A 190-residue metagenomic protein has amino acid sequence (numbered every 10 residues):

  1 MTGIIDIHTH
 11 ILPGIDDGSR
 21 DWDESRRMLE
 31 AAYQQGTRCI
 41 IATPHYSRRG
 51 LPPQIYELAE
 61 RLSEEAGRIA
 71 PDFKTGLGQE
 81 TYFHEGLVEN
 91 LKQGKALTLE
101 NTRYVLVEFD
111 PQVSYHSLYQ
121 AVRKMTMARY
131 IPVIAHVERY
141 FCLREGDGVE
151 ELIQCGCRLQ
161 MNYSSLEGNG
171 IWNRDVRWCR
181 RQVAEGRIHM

Functional and structural regions predicted by a protein language model:
M1-D72: An N-terminally biased module of ancient metal coordination in phosphate/nucleic-acid-related enzymes
T9, H45-Y46, E80-T81, V137 (+1 more regions): Active-site metal-binding loops of divalent metal-dependent hydrolases
I11-W22, V105-V113, L166: Active-site mouth loops of central-metabolism enzymes
W22-L29, L87-K92, H116-L118, W178-C179: Short, acidic/polar
Y33, T126, V183-A184: Non-catalytic positions within long, well-ordered alpha-helices that form the structural scaffold/packing of enzyme
T43, G186-M190: Short acidic/histidine-rich active-site segments
L51-Q160: Extended substrate/RNA-proximal surfaces in nucleic-acid metabolism proteins
R144-E150, G170-R180: Histidine/acidic-residue-rich catalytic or RNA/ligand-binding cores of hydrolases and nuclease-related proteins
